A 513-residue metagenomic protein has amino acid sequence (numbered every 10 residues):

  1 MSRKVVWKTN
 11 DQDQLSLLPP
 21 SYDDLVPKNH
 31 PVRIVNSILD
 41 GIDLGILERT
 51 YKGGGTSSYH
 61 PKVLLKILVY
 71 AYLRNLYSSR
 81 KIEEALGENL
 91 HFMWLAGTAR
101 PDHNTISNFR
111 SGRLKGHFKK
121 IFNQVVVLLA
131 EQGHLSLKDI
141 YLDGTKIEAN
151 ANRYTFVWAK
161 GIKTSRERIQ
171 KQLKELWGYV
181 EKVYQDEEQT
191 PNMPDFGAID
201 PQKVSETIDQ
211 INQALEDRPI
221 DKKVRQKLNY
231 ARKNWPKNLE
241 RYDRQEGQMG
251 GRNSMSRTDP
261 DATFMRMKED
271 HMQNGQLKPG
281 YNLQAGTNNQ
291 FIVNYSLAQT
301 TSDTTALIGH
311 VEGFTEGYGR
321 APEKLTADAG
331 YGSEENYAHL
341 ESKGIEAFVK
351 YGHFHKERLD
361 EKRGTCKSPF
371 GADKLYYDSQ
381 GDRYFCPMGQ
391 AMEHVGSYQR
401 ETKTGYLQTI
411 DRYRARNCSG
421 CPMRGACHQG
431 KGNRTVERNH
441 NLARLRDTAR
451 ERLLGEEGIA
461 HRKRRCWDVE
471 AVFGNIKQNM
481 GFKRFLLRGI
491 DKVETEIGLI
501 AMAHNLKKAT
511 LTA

Functional and structural regions predicted by a protein language model:
M1-R33: Hydrophobic alpha-helical membrane-insertion signals
R3, K8-T9, L68, N75-E88 (+1 more regions): Anion-binding and metal-coordination hotspots
K8-Q12, T56-S57, I82, W94: A short, ordered amphipathic alpha-helix with a cationic face
S16-P20, G45-G54, V63-Y72, L90 (+1 more regions): Glycine-/proline-rich flexible loop or hinge segments
V26-V69, H440: Basic, short loop/linker segments at the boundary and entry of helix-turn-helix/winged-helix-like folds
P27, G55-V63, R74, S78 (+2 more regions): Generic, well-ordered alpha-helical segments
S37-E48, L73-L76, E88-L95: Short helix-loop boundary/capping segments at the starts of domains
